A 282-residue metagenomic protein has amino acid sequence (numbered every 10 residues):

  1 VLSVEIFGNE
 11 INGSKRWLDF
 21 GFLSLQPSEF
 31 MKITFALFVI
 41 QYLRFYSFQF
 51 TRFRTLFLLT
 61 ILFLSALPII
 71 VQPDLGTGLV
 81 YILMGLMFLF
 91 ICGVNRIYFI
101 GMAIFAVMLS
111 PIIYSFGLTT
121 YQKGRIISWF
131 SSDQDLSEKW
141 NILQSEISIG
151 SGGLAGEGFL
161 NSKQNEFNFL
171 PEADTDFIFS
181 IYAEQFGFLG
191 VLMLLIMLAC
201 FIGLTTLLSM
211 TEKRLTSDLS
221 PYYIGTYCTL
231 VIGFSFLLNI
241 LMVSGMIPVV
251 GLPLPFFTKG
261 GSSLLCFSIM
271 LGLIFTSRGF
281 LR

Functional and structural regions predicted by a protein language model:
V1-N141, S180-S244, I269, L273: Hydrophobic alpha-helical transmembrane segments of multi-pass inner membrane proteins, especially in bacterial systems
F22, I147, P171: Flexible glycine-/small-residue-rich
T34, D176-F177, S263: Active-site phosphate/pyrophosphate-handling residues
D74-L79, E157-S162, A173-T175, I247-V250 (+1 more regions): Transmembrane helix boundary and interhelical junction motifs in multipass membrane proteins
K139-L160: Extracytosolic (periplasmic/ER-lumenal) interhelical loops and adjacent juxtamembrane/interface segments of multi-pass
G153-F186, S209-E212, T216: Long extracytoplasmic/lumenal interhelical loops at the membrane interface of multi-pass membrane proteins
G245-R282: Transmembrane alpha-helices of multi-pass inner-membrane enzymes
